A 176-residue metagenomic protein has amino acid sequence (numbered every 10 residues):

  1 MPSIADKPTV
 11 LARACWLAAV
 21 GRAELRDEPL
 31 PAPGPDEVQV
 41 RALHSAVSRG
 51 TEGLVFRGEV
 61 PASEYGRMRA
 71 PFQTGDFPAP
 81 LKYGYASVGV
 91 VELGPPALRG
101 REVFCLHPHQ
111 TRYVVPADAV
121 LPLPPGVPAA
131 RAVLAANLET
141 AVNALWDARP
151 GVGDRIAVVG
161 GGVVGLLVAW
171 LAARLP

Functional and structural regions predicted by a protein language model:
P8-A14: Short structural boundary motif marking the start of a folded domain
A12, R101, G153-D154: Nucleotide donor/acceptor-binding cores
A18-G21, G34: Residue-level recognition of beta-strand termini and adjacent short loop/turns
G21-P29: Short glycine/threonine/proline-enriched tight-turn/helix- or strand-capping micro-motif at secondary-structure
P31-V47, V55-H107: Glycine-rich beta-strand-centered segment in the early N-terminal region that forms part of a ligand/cofactor-binding
F104-A117: A structural motif shared across PLP-dependent enzymes of the aminotransferase-like
D118-A129: Glycine/charged-rich beta-loop-alpha catalytic/anionic-binding loops adjacent to active sites
R131-P176: Mid-domain Rossmann-like dinucleotide-binding core that forms the NAD(H)/NADP(H) cofactor-binding site
